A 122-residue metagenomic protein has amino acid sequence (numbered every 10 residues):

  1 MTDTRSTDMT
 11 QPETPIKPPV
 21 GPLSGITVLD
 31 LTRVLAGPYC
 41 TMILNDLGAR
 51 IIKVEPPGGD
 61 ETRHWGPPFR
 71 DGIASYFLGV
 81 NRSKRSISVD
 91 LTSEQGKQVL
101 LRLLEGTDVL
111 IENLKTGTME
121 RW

Functional and structural regions predicted by a protein language model:
T2-W122: N-terminal helix-loop segment corresponding to the beta1-alpha1 unit of nucleotide/adenylate-binding folds
